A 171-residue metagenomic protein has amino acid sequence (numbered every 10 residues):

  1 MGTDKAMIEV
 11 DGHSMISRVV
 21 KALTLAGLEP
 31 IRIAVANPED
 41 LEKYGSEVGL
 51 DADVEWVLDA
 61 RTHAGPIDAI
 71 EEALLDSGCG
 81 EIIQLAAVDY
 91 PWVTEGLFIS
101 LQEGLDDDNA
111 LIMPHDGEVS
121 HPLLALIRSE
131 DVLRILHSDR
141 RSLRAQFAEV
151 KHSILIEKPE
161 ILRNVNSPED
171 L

Functional and structural regions predicted by a protein language model:
M1-H121, L126-R140, A148-I161, E169: Nucleotide and nucleotide-moiety/phosphate-recognizing core
